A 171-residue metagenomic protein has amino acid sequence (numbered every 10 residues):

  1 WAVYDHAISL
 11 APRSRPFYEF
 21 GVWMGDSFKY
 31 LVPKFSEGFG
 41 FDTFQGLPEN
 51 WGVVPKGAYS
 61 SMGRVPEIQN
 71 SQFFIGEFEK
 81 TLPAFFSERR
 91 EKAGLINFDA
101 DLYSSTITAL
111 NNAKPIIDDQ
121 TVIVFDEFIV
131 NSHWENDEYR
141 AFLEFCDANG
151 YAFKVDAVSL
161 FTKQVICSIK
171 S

Functional and structural regions predicted by a protein language model:
W1-H6: Extended, alpha-helix-rich binding/interface surfaces that flank or overlap catalytic cores and mediate recognition
S9-S171: S-adenosylmethionine/decaboxylated-SAM
